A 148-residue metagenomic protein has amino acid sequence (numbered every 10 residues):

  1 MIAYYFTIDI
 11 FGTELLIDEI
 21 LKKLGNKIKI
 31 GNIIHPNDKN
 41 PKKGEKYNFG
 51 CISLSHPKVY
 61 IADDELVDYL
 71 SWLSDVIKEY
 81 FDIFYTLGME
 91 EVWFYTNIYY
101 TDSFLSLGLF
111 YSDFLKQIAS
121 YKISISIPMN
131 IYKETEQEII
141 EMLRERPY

Functional and structural regions predicted by a protein language model:
M1-Y148: Acidic (Asp/Glu-rich) sequence patches and key acidic residues that form negatively charged surfaces used
